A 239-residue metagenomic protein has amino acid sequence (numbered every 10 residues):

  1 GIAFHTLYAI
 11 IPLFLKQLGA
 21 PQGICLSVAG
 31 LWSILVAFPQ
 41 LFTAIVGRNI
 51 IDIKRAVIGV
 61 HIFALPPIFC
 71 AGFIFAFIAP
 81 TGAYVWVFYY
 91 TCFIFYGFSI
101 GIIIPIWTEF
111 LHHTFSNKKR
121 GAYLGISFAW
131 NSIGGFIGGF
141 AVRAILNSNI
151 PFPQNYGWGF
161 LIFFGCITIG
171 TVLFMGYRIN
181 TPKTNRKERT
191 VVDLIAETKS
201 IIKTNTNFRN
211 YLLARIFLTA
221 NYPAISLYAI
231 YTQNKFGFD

Functional and structural regions predicted by a protein language model:
G1, Y96-I100, N131, G170 (+1 more regions): Hydrophobic transmembrane alpha-helices of secondary-active solute transporters
G1-F38, T43, G47, K54-V57 (+3 more regions): Helix-loop boundary and gating motifs at the non-cytosolic
P12-Q17, A44-N49, G72-P80, G135-G159: Transmembrane alpha-helix termini and helix-breaking/packing motifs in multi-pass membrane transporters
L35-Q40, A64-P67, L124-R143: Glycine-rich segments within core transmembrane alpha-helices of 12-TM secondary carriers
P67-I68, G82-I103, I216: Hydrophobic core of transmembrane alpha-helices in multi-pass small-molecule transporters, especially MFS/SLC-type
Y96-A129: Cytoplasmic helix-loop-helix junction between adjacent transmembrane helices in 12-TM secondary transporters
V142, F164-K183: C-terminal membrane-cytosol helix-exit motif in multi-pass small-molecule transporters
N180-L213, K235: Juxtamembrane intracellular "pre-TM" segments in multi-pass secondary transporters
